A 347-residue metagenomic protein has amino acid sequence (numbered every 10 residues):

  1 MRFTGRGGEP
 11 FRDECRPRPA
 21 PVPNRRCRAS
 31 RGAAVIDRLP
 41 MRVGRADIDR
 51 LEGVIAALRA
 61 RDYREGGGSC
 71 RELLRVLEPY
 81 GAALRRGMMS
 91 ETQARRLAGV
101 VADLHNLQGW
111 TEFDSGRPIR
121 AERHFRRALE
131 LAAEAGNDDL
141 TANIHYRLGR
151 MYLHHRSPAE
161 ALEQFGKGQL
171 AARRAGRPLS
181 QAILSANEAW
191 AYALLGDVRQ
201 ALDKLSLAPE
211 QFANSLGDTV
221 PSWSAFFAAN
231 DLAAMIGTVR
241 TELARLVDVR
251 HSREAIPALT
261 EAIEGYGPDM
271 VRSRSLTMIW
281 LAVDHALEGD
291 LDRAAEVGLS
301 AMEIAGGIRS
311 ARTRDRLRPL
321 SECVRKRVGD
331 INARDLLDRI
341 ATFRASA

Functional and structural regions predicted by a protein language model:
M1-G53: Compositionally biased, long intrinsically disordered regions
L39-I48, E52-A347: Conserved binding/catalytic microenvironments
